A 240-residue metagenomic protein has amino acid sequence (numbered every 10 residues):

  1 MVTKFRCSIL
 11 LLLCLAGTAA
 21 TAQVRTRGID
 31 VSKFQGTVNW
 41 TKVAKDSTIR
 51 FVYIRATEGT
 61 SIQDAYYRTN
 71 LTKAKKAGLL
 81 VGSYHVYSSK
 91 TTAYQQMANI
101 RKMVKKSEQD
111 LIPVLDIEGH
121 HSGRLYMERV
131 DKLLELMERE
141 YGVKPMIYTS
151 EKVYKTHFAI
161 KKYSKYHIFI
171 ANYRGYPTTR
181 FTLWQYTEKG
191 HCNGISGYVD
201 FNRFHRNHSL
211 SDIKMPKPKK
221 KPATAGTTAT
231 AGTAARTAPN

Functional and structural regions predicted by a protein language model:
M1-Q23: Bacterial Sec-dependent N-terminal signal peptides
Q23-V38, A44, R55-L134, E138-E140: Substrate-binding cleft of extracellular glycoside hydrolase catalytic domains
V24-V31, A159-N240: Functionally critical loop-and-helix segments that line ligand-binding/catalytic clefts of soluble enzyme domains
V38-N39, T156: Short acidic active-site motifs
R50, I54: Extracellular-facing binding/remodeling surfaces
S61, K90, Y154, P177 (+1 more regions): Flexible, glycine-rich phosphate/dinucleotide-binding loops and adjacent beta-alpha linkers at cofactor/substrate
L111-G175, T182: Catalytic domains of cell-wall/extracellular-matrix polysaccharide-remodeling enzymes, centered on de-N-acetylation
